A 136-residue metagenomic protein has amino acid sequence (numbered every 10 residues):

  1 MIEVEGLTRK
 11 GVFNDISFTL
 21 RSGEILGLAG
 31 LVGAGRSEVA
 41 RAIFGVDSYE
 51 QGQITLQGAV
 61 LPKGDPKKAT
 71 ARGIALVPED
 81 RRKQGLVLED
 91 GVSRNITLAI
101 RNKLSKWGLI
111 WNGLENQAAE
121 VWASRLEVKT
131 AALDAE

Functional and structural regions predicted by a protein language model:
M1-E136: Glycine-rich phosphate-binding loops of nucleotide-dependent enzymes
